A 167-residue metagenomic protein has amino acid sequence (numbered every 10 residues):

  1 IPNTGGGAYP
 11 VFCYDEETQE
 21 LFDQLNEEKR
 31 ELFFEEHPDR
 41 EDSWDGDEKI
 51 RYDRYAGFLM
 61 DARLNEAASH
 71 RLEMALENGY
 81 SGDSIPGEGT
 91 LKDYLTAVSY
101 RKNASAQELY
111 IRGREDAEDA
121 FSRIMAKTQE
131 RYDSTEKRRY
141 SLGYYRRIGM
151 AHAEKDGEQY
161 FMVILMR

Functional and structural regions predicted by a protein language model:
I1-T4: Non-catalytic propeptide/linker segments at domain boundaries
G6-T96, Y144: Short, well-ordered surface patches within globular domains
P86-R167: A well-ordered secondary-structure block
